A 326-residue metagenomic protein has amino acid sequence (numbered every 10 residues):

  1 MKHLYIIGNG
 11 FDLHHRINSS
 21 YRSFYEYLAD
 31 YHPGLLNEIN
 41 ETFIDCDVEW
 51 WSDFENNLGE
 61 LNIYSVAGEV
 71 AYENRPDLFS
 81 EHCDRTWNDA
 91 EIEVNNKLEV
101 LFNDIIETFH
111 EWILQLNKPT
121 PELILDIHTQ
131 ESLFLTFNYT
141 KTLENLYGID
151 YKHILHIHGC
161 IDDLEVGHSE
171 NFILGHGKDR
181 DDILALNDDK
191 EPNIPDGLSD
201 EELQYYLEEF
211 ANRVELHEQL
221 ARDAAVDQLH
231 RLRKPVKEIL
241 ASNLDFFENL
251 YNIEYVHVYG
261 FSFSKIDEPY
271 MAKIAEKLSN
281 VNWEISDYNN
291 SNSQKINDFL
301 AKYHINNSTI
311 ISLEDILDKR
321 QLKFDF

Functional and structural regions predicted by a protein language model:
H3, H15, S23, L28-V166 (+4 more regions): Active-site periphery "cap/insert" segments of enzyme catalytic domains
D12-N18: Short N-terminal binding/cap micro-motifs at the start of the first secondary-structure element
G167-K178, R320-F326: Short, surface-exposed amphipathic charged segments that create phosphate/polyanion-binding patches used for binding
E170, L174, F210, I253: Eukaryote-biased recognition of electropositive, low-complexity segments and basic polyanion/acidic-motif-binding
L174-D188, H304-I310: A polyampholytic, Gly/Pro-enriched intrinsically disordered region
R180-F247: Acidic, metal/cofactor-coordinating or nucleic-acid-engaging core segments within structured domains
K273-A275, V281-F326: TerminUS-proximal long segments
